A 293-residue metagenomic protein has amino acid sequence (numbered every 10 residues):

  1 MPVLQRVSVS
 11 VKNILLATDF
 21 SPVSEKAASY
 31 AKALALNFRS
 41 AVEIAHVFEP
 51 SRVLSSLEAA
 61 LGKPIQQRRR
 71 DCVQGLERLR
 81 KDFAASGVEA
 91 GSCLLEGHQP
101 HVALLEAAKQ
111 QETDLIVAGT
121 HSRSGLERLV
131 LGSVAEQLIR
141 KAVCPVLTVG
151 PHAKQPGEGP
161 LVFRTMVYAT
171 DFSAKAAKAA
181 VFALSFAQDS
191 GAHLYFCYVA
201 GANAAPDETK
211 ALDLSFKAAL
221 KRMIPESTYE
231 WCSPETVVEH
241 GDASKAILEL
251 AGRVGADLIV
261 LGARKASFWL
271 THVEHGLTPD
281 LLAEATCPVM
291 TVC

Functional and structural regions predicted by a protein language model:
M1-Q5, S10-N13, A33-N37, L105-Q155 (+1 more regions): Gly/Ser-rich helix-loop-strand patches that form or flank binding pockets for ribonucleotide-derived cofactors
P2-G62, L161-D213, K221-Y229, S233-V237 (+1 more regions): Small/aliphatic-rich secondary-structure junction motif
I65-E77, K210-K221: Short, surface-exposed alpha-helical segments at coil->helix boundaries
D82-V88, E226-W231: Short helix-capping segments at alpha-helix termini
E89-C93, S233-T236: Rossmann-fold cofactor-recognition segment
L94-A103, V238-A246: Charged docking surfaces used in two-component/phosphorelay signaling
K221-R222, D242-G252: A short, acidic, amphipathic alpha-helical segment used as a generic capping/interface helix at domain edges
